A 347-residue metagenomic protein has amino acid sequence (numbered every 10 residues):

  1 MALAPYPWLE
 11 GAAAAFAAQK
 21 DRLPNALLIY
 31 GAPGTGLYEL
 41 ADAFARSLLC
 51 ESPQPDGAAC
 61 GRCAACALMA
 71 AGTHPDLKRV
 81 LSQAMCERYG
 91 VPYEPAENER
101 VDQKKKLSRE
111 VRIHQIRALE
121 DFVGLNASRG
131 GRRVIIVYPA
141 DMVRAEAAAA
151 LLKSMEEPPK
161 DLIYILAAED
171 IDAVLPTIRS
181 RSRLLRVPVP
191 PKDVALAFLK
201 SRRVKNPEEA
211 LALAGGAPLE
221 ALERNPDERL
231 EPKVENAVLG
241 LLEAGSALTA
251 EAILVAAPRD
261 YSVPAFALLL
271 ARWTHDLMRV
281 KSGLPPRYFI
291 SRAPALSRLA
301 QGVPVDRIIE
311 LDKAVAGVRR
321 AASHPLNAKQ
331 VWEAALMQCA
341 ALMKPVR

Functional and structural regions predicted by a protein language model:
M1-S47, Q54-P55, A64-A65, K160-I163 (+1 more regions): Charged, glycine-rich active-site and insertion segments that engage polyanionic ligands
A2-E146: Clamp-loader machinery-focused feature within the broader ASCE/P-loop NTPase space
D121, K153, P176, S180: Conserved adenine-binding aromatic site and its adjacent loop/helix in ATP-hydrolyzing domains
G124, A149-I163: Conserved catalytic/switch belt of AAA+ P-loop NTPases
G130-V134, P159-I165: Loop/turn-to-beta-strand initiation segments
M142-V143, E157, A173: Residues immediately C-terminal
A145-A148, K344: Short N-terminal helix/helix-N-cap motif within the alpha/beta-hydrolase-1
